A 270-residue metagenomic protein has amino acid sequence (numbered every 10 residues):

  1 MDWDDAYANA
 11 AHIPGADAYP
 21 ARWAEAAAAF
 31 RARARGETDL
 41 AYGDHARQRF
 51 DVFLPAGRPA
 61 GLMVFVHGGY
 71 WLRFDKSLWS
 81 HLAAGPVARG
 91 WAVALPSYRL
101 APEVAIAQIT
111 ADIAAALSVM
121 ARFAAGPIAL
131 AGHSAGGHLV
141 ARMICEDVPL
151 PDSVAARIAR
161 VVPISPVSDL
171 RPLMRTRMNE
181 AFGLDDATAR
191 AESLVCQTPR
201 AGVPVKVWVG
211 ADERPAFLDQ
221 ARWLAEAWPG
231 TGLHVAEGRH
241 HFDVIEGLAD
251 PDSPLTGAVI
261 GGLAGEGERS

Functional and structural regions predicted by a protein language model:
A6-G57: N-terminal cap/lid segment of alpha/beta-hydrolase-fold proteins
A56-P86: Short, surface-exposed "cap/lid" segments of acyl-processing enzymes
V66, I164, A236-R239: Alpha/beta-hydrolase
V66-Y70, S134, P166, G210: Glycine-rich His-Gly loop
F74-A83, A94-A129: Catalytic nucleophile-loop/oxyanion-hole region of alpha/beta-hydrolase and closely related hydrolase-like folds
A115-R177: Primarily recognizes the serine-hydrolase "nucleophile elbow" in alpha/beta-hydrolase and SGNH/GDSL folds
V154-A155, R160-M174, D186-W223: The feature captures the conserved acid-bearing segment of alpha/beta-hydrolase catalytic domains
L218, R222, P229-S270: C-terminal catalytic histidine-bearing segment of alpha/beta-hydrolase fold enzymes
